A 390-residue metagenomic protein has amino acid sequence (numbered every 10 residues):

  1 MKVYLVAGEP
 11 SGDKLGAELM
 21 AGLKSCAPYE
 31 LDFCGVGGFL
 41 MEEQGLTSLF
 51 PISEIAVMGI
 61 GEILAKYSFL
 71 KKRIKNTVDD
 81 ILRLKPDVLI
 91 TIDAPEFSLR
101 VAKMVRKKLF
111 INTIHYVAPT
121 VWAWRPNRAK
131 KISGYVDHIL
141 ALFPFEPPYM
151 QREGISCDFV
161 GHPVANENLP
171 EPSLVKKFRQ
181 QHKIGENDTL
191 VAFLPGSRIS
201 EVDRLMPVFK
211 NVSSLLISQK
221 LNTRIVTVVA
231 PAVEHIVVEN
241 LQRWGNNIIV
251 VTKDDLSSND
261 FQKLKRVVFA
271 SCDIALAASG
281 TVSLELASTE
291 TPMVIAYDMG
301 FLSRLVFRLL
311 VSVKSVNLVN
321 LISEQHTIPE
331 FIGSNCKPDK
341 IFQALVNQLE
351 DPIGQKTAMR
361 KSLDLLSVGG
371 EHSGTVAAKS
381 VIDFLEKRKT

Functional and structural regions predicted by a protein language model:
M1-T390: Nucleotide-activated sugar donor-binding and catalytic core shared by glycosyltransferases and related lipid-linked
